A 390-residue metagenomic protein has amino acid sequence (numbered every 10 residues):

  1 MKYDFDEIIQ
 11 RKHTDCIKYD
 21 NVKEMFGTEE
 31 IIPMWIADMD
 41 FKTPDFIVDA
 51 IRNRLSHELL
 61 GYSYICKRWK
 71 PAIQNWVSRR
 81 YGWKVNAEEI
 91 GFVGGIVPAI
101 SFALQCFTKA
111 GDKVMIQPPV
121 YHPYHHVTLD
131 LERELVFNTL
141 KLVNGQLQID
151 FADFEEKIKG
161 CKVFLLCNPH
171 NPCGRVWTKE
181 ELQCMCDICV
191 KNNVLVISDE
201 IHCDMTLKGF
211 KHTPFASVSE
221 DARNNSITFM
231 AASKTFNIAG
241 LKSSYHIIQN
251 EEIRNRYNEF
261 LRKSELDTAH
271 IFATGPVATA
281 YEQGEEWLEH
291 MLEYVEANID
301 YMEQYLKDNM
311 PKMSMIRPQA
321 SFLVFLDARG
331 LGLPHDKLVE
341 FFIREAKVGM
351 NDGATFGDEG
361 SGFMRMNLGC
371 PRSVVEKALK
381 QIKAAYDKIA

Functional and structural regions predicted by a protein language model:
K2-G95, F102, A280-Q283, K388-A390: N-terminal small-domain helix-loop-helix segment of the aminotransferase-like
R52, E155-I158, C186, V190 (+4 more regions): A structural alpha-helix within SAM-dependent methyltransferase catalytic domains
L60-D187, D204-M205, H212-S217, D221: Conserved core of the PLP fold type I
E220, N224-E296, E303-Y305, Y386: Conserved core segment of the aminotransferase class I/II
A222, G332-P334, F341-M350, F356-A390: PLP-dependent enzyme catalytic core of the Aspartate aminotransferase-like
A278, Y294-E303, M315-A328: Conserved glycine-rich beta-strand-loop-beta hairpin in the small C-terminal domain of fold type I
